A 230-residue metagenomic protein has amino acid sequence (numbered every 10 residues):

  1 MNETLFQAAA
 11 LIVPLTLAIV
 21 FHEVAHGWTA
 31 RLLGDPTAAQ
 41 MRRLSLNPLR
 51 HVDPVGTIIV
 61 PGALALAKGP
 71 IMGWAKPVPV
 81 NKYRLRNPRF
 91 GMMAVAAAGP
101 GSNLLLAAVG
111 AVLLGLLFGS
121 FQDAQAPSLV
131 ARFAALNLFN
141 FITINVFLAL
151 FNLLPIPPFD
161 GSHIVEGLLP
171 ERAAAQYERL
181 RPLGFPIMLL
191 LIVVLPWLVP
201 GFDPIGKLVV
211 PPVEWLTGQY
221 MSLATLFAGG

Functional and structural regions predicted by a protein language model:
M1-G230: Hydrophobic transmembrane alpha-helices and their immediate loop junctions in multi-pass integral membrane proteins
